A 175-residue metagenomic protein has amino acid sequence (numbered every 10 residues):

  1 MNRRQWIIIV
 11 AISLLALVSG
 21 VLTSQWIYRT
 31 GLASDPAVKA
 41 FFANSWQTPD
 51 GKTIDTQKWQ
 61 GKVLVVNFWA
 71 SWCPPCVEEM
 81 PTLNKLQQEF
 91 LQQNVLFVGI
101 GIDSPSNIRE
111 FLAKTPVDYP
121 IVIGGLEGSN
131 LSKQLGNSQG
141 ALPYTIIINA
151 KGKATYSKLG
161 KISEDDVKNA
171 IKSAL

Functional and structural regions predicted by a protein language model:
M1-S45: N-terminal targeting signals for export/organelle localization
N44, F68-W69, F111, Y119: Conserved hydrophobic/aromatic "anchor" residues that stabilize well-ordered secondary structure elements
P49, W59, A150: Short, ordered coil/turn segments that flank beta-strands lining enzyme active or ligand-binding pockets
D55-C73: Short active-site neighborhood of thiol/selenol oxidoreductases, capturing the structured segment around
W59-K62, Q92, D118, G140: Active-site acidic short loop of glycosyltransferases
E78-P116, L126-K133: Structural microenvironment flanking redox-active thiols in thiol-disulfide oxidoreductases
K114-D118, G124-K172: Thiol/disulfide oxidoreductase modules built on the thioredoxin-like
